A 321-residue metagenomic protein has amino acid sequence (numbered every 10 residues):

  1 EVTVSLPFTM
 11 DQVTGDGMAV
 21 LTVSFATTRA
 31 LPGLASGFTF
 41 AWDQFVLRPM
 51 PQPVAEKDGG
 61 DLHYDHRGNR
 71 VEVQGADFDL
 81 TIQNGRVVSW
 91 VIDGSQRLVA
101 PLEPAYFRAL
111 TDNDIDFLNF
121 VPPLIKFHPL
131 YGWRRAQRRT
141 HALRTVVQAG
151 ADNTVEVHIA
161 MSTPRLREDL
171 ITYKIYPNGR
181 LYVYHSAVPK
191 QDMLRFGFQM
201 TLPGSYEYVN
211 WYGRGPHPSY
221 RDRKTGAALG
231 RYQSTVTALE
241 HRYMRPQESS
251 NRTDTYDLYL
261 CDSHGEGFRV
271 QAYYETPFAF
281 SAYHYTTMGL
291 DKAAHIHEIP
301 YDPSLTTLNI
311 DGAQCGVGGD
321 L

Functional and structural regions predicted by a protein language model:
E1-L21, F25-R29: Intrinsically disordered, low-complexity Pro/Gly/Ser/Thr-rich segments with frequent PxxP/GP/PP motifs and embedded
V2-L6, F40-L47, M200: Generic detection of short hydrophobic beta-strand segments and adjacent strand-loop junctions
T9-D16, R48-L321: Beta-strand/loop-rich accessory regions of lumenal/periplasmic or secreted enzymes, predominantly carbohydrate-active
A30-D58: Short beta-strand elements
